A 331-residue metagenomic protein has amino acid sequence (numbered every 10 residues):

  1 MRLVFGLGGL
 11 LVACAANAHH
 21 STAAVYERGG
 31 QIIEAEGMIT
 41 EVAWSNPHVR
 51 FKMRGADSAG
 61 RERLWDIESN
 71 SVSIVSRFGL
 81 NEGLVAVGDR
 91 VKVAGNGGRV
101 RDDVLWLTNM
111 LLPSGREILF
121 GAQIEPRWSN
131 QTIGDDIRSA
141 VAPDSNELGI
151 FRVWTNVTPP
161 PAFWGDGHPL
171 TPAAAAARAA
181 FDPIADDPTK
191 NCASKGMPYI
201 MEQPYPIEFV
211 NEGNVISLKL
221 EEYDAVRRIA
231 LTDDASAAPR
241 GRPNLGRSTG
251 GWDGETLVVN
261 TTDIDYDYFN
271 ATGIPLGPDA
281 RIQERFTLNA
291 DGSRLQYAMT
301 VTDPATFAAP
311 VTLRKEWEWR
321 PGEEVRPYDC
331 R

Functional and structural regions predicted by a protein language model:
M1-G6: Bacterial N-terminal signal peptides that target proteins for export
A13-A15: N-terminal signal peptide c-region/cleavage motif recognized by signal peptidases
A23-R331: PEST-like low-complexity, intrinsically disordered acidic/proline/serine-rich tracts that flank trafficking/processing
